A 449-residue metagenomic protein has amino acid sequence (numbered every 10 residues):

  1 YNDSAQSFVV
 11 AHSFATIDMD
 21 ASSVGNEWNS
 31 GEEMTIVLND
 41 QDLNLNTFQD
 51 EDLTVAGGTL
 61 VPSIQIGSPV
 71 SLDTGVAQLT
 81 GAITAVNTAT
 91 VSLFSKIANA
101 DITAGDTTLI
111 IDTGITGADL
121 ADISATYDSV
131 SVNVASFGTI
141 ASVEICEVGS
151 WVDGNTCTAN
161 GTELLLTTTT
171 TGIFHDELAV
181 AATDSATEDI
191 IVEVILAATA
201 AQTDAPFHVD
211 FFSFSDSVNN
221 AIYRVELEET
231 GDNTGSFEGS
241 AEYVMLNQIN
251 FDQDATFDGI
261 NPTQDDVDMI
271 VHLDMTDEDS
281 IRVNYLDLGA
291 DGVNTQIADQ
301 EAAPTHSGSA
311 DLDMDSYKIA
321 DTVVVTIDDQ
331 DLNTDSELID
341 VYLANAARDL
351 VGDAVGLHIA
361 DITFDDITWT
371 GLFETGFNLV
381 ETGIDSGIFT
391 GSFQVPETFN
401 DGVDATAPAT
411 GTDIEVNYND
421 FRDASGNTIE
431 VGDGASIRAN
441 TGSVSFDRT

Functional and structural regions predicted by a protein language model:
Y1-T449: Extended, solvent-exposed regions of the mature portions of secreted/cell-surface glycoproteins
